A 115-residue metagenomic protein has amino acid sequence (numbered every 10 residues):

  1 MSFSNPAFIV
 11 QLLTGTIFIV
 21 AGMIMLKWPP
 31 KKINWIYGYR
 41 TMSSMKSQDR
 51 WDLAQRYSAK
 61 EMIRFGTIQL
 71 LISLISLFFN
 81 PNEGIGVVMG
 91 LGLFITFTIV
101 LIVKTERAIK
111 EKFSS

Functional and structural regions predicted by a protein language model:
M1, R56, A108-S115: Interhelical loop and helix-boundary elements at the membrane-water interface of polytopic inner-membrane proteins
M1-L13, T67, L71-S76, L91-I95: Long, highly hydrophobic alpha-helical transmembrane signal-anchor segments
S2-P6, R50-L53, Y57, F78-I85: Juxtamembrane loop-transmembrane helix junctions in multi-pass integral membrane proteins, especially the extracellular
F8-K27: N-terminal signal-anchor transmembrane alpha helix
A21, K27-W28, F78-F79, K104: Helix-loop junctions at the membrane-solvent interface of multi-pass transporters, primarily the C-terminal
K32-D52, S114-S115: Cytosolic, membrane-interface loops and tails of multi-pass inner-membrane proteins
Q55-I68: Select subsegments of transmembrane alpha-helices in polytopic membrane proteins, especially boundary-proximal
N80-K112: C-terminal structural segments of small proteins and small subunits
